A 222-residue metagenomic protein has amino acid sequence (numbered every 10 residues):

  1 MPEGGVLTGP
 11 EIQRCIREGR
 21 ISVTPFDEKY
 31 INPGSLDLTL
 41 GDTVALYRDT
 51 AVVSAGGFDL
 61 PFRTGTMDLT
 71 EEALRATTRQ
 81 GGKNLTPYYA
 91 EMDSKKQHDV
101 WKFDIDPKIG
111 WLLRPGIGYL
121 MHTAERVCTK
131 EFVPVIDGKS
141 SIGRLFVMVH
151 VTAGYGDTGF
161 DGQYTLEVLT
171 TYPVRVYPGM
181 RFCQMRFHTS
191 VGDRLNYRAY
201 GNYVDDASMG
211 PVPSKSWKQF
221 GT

Functional and structural regions predicted by a protein language model:
M1-T222: DUTPase catalytic domain/fold
